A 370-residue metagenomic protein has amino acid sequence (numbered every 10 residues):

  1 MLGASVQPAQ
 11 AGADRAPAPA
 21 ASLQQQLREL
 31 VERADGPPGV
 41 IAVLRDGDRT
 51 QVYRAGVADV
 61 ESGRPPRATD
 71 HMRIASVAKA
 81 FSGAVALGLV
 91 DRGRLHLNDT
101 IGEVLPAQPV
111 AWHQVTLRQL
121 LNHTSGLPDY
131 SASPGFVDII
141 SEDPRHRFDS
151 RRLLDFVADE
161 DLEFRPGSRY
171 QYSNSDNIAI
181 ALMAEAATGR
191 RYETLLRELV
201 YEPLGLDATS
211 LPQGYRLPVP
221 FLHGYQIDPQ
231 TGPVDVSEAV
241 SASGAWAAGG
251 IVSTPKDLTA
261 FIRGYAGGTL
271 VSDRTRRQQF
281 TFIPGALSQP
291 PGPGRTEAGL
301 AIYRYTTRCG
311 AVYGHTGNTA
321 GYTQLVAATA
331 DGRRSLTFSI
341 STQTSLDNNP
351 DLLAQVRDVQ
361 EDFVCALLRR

Functional and structural regions predicted by a protein language model:
M1-A13: Secretory targeting and sorting signals
A11-Y53, V236-R370: Catalytic loop of the DD-peptidase/beta-lactamase superfamily, centered on the K-T-G motif and neighboring
P19, L23, I74, A78 (+5 more regions): Hydrophobic (often cysteine-bearing) scaffold residues that line and stabilize catalytic clefts of nucleotide/cofactor
L27, D48, K79-S82, A86 (+7 more regions): Residue-level preference for non-acidic, small/hydrophobic
A34, P38, E61-Q119, F164-S173 (+1 more regions): Short active-site loop at a secondary-structure junction that contains or immediately precedes the catalytic residue(s)
V43-R45, T100, R197: Outer-envelope exported proteins of Gram-negative bacteria
V52, W112-V312, T316: Short, surface-exposed loop or secondary-structure junction motifs that flank catalytic or metal-binding residues
A55-V57: GNAT/GCN5-related N-acetyltransferase fold signature
